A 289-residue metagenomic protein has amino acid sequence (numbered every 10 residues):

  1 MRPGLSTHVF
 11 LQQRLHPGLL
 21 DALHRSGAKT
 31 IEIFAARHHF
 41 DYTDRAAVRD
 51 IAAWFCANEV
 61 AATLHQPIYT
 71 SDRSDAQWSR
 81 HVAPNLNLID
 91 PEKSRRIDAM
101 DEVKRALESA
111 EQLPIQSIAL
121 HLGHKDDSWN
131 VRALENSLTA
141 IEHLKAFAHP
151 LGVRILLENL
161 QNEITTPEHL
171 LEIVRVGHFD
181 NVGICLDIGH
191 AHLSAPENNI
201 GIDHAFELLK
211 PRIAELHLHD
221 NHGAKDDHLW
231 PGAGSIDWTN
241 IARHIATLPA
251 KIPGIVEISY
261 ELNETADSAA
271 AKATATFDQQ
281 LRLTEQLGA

Functional and structural regions predicted by a protein language model:
M1-R105, E111, G183, P211 (+3 more regions): N-terminal pre-domain/capping segments
R2-G4, Q13-G27, P167-A289: Histidine-acidic metal/acid-base catalytic patches
V9-L11, A35-R37, I68-T70, L122-D126 (+4 more regions): Active-site-proximal loop/turn and secondary-structure-junction residues that shape catalytic pockets, frequently
K29-T30, A61, Q116, R154 (+1 more regions): Residue-level detector of anion-binding/catalytic polar loops
E32, T63-L64, A119, L156 (+3 more regions): Conserved beta-strand positions in the central sheet of alpha/beta enzyme cores
D41-D44, I89-R96, D127-S137, E163 (+3 more regions): Flexible, glycine- and charge-enriched loops at secondary-structure boundaries
A47-E59, A140-F147, A205-L208, N240-I245: Catalytic-core regions built around general acid/base machinery
A57, A76-G183, L287: Active-site acidic/histidine proton-transfer and metal-coordination neighborhood in alpha/beta enzyme cores
